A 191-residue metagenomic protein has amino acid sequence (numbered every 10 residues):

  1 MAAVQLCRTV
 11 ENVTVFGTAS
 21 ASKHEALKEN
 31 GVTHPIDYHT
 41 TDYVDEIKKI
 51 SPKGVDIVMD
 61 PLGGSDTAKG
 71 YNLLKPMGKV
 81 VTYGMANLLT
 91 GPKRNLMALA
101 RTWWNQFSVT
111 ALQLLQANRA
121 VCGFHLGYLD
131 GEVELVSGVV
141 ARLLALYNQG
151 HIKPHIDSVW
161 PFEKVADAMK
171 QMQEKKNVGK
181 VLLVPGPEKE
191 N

Functional and structural regions predicted by a protein language model:
M1-T41: Mid-domain Rossmann-like dinucleotide-binding core that forms the NAD(H)/NADP(H) cofactor-binding site
R8, P52, L74-K75, Q116 (+1 more regions): Short conserved AdoMet
N12, S65-H151, G186-N191: Glycine-rich phosphate-binding loop and adjacent beta-alpha segment of Rossmann(oid) nucleotide-cofactor-binding
H24, V44, S65-A68, A166: Short, well-ordered alpha-helical microsegments
V32, K53-D56, V165: Local beta-strand N-terminus motif with an aromatic residue
I36, D56-M59, V81: N-terminal Rossmann-like NAD(P) cofactor-binding module of classical short-chain dehydrogenase/reductase
D42-K53: Short amphipathic alpha-helix with an adjacent loop that forms part of the alpha/beta core around
L144-A145, Q149-V159, A166-N191: C-terminal capping/lid region of NAD(P)-dependent oxidoreductase domains
